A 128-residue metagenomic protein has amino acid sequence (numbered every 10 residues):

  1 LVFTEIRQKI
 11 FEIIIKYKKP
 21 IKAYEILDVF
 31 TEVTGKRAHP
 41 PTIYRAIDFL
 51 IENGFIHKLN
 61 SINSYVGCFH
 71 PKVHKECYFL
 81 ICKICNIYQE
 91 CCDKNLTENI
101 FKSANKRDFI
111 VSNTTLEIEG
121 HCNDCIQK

Functional and structural regions predicted by a protein language model:
L1-F3, K106-R107: Short amphipathic alpha-helical boundary/capping segments
F3, I15-K22: Short capping segments at the starts of secondary-structure elements
Q8-I13: Pre-recognition alpha-helix immediately N-terminal to the DNA-recognition helix within helix-turn-helix or winged-helix
I15-K16, T31, E90: Alpha-solenoid HEAT/Armadillo repeat architecture
A23-K36: DNA-recognition alpha helix
I43-N53: Basic amphipathic alpha-helical segments that dock to polyanions
H57-I62, V66-K128: Non-DNA-binding regulatory cores of transcription-related proteins, predominantly C-terminal effector-binding
